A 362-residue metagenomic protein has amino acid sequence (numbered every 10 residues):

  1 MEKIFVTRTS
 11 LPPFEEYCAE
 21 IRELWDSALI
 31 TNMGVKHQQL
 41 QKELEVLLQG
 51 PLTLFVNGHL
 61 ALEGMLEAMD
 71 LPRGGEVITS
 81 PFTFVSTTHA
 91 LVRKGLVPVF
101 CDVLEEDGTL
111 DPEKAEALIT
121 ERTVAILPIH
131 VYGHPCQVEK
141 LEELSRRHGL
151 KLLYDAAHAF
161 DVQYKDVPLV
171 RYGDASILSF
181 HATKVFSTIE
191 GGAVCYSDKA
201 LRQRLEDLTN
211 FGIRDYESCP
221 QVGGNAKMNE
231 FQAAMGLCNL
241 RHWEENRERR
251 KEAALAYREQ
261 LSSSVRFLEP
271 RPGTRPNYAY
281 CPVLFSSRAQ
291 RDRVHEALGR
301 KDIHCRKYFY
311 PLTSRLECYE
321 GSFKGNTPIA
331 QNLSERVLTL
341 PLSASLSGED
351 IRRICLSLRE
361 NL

Functional and structural regions predicted by a protein language model:
M1-A68, P72, R146, E335 (+2 more regions): Conserved PLP-binding active-site segment in aminotransferase class I/II-type PLP enzymes
V35-E43, L47-G50, E113, A125-I129 (+3 more regions): PLP-dependent aminotransferase class I/II
T53, I78, V99, L152-L153 (+3 more regions): Structural detector of well-ordered beta-strand residues that form the stable sheet scaffold of enzyme domains
L54, T79, V194, V283: Conserved SAM-binding loop
A61-L66, T87, L91, G192 (+1 more regions): Buried hydrophobic packing segments
E67-A156, Q163, N361: PLP-dependent aminotransferase-like
Y154-T188, D215-P220: Conserved active-site segment immediately N-terminal to the catalytic lysine that forms the internal aldimine
R171-D207, E230: Active-site PLP attachment segment
